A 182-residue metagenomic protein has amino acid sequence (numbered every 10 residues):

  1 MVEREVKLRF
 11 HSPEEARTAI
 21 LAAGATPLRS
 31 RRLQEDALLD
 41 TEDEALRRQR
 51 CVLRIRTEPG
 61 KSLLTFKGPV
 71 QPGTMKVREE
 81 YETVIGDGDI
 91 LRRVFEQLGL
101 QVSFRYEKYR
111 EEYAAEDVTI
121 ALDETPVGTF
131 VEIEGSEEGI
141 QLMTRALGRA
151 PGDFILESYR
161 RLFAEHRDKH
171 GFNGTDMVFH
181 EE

Functional and structural regions predicted by a protein language model:
M1-V118, R149, D153-E182: N-terminal strand-loop-strand beta-hairpin
R9, S136-E138: Short amphipathic alpha-helical "recognition" segments used for binding
P13, I140-Q141: Short, well-ordered alpha-helical microsegments
L122-V127: A contiguous pocket-lining binding segment that forms or flanks enzyme active sites
E138, T144-A150: A hydrophobic, small-residue-rich beta->alpha segment in the mid-to-C-terminal subdomain of diverse proteins
